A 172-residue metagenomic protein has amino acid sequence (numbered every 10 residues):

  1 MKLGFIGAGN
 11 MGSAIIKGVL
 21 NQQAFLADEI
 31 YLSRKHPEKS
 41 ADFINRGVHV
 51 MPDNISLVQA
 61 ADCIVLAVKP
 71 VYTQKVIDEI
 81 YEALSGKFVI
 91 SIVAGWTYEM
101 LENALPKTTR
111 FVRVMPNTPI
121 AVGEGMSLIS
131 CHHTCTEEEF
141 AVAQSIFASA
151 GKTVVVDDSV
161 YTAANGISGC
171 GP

Functional and structural regions predicted by a protein language model:
M1, D28, V48, K87-F88 (+2 more regions): A structural micro-motif
M1-P52, Q59, E124: NAD(P)+-binding Rossmann beta1-loop-alpha1 motif at the extreme N-terminus of oxidoreductases
L3-F5, I64, I90, A143: Hydrophobic packing within well-folded, soluble alpha/beta domains
P37-E38, V71-Y72, W96, T134 (+1 more regions): Short alpha-helical
R46, N54-Q59, C63-I129: Rossmann-like NAD(P)(H) cofactor-binding subdomain of soluble oxidoreductases
M100-R110, M126-A164: Internal alpha-helical scaffold of NAD(P)-dependent oxidoreductase catalytic cores
A164-P172: A short glycine-threonine-serine/GTX helix/turn-capping micro-motif
